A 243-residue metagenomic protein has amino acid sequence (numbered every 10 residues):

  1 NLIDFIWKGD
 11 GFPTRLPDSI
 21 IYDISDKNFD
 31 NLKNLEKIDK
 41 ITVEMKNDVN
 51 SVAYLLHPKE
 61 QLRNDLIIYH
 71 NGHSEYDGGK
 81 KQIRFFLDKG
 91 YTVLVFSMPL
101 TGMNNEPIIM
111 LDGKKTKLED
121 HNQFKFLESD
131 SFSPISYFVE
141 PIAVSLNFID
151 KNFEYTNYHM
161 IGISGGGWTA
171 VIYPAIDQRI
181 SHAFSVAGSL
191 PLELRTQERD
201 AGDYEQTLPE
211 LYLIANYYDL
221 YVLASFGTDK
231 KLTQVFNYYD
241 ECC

Functional and structural regions predicted by a protein language model:
P13-Q61: N-terminal cap/lid segment of alpha/beta-hydrolase-fold proteins
M45, Y69-S74, N237: Glycine-rich His-Gly loop
L56, D65-G72: The conserved beta1-alpha1 loop
R63-L66, K89-T92, Y155-Y158, D177-H182 (+1 more regions): Loop/turn elements at helix/coil->beta-strand transitions in domains of secreted/extracellular proteins
H70-E140: Cap/lid segment of the alpha/beta-hydrolase catalytic domain
S97, F184-A187, V235: Alpha/beta-hydrolase-fold catalytic nucleophile elbow
A143-Q206: Primarily recognizes the serine-hydrolase "nucleophile elbow" in alpha/beta-hydrolase and SGNH/GDSL folds
P191-C243: The feature captures the conserved acid-bearing segment of alpha/beta-hydrolase catalytic domains
